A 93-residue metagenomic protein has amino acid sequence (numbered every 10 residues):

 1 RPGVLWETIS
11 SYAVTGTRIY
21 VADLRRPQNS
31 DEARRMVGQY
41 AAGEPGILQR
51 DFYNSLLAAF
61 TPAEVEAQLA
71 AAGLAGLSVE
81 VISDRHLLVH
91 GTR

Functional and structural regions predicted by a protein language model:
R1-Y12, V21: A short, conserved alpha-helix within the catalytic core of class I
V14, G91-R93: C-terminal beta-strand of the catalytic ATP-binding
T17: Glycine-centered, small-residue-biased loops immediately flanking beta-strands in adenine/cofactor-binding cores
A22-L74, S78-E80: C-terminal alpha-helical "lid/dimerization" subdomain adjacent to the S-adenosyl-L-methionine
D84-H90: Short hydrophobic/aromatic beta-strand or adjacent loop that forms the aromatic wall/cage of a ligand/substrate-binding
